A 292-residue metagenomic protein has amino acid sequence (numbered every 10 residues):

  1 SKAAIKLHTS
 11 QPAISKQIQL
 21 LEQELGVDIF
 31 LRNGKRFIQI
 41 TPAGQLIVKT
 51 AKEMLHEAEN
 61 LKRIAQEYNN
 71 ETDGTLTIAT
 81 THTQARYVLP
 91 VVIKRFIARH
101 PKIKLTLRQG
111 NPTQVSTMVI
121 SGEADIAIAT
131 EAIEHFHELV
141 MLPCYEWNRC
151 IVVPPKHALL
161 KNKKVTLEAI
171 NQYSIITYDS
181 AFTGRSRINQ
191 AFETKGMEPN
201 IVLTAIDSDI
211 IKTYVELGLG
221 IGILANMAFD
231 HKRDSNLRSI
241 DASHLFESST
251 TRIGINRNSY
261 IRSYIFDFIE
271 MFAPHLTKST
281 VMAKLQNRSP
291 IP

Functional and structural regions predicted by a protein language model:
E22-P42: A short LG(V/I)-centered, amphipathic sequence patch enriched for acidic residue(s) preceding the LG motif
K49, Y68, V91-R95, P112-R149 (+3 more regions): Short beta-strand-centered segments that line the small-molecule binding cleft or hinge of alpha/beta clamshell
D73-H135, E198, T204-A205: Central regulatory/effector-binding core of bacterial HTH transcription factors
V88, S239-M282: A late-sequence structural motif
N111-A124, T130, A181-R238: Hydrophobic hinge/microswitch elements
F136-W147, N162, D209-N258: Beta-alpha-beta core module
E138-I175: Flexible hinge/capping segments at coil-to-helix
L160, S174-K195, I261-E270, L276-R288: Secondary-structure junction motif
